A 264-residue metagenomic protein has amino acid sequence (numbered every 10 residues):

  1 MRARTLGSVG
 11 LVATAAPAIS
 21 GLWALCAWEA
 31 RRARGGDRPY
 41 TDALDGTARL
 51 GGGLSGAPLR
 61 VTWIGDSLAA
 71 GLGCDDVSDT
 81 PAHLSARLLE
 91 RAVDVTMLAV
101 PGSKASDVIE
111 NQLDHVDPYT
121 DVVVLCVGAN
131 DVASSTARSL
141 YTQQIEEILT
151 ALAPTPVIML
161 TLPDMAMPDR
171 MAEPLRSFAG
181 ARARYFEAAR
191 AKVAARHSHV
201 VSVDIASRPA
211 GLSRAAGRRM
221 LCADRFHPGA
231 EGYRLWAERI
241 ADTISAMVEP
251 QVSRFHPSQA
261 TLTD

Functional and structural regions predicted by a protein language model:
M1-T62, S253-D264: N-terminal secretory targeting modules
R60-T62, L68-Q143: Conserved SGNH/GDSL esterase-like catalytic core that processes O-acyl groups on lipids and polysaccharides
M97-A99, T161, D204-A206: Residue-level recognition of beta-strand->loop/alpha-helix junctions
C126, L160-T161: Alpha/beta-hydrolase-fold catalytic nucleophile elbow
T136-L140, Q144, P174-Y185, D224 (+1 more regions): Alpha-helix N-cap and loop-to-helix initiation/capping positions
P154-P156: A short helix->loop->beta-strand "cap" motif at the edges of active sites that frequently abuts
D169-D204: Substrate-gating cap/lid alpha-helix
M220-D264: Histidine-centered active-site loop/cap adjacent to the catalytic His in serine esterases/O-acetyl transfer systems
